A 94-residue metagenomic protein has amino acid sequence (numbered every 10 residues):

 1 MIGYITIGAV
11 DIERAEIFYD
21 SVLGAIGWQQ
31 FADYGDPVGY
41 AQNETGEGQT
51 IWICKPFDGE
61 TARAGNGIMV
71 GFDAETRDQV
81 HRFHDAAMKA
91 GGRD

Functional and structural regions predicted by a protein language model:
M1-G3: Extreme N-terminal starter segment of soluble prokaryotic enzymes
I5, A32, D36, A62-A64 (+2 more regions): Generic detector of intrinsically disordered, low-complexity, polar/charged segments
I7-T50: Core segments of cupin and vicinal oxygen chelate
A9-R14, G71-D94: Vicinal oxygen chelate
A41-R82: Long, continuous compositionally biased terminal/linker segments
